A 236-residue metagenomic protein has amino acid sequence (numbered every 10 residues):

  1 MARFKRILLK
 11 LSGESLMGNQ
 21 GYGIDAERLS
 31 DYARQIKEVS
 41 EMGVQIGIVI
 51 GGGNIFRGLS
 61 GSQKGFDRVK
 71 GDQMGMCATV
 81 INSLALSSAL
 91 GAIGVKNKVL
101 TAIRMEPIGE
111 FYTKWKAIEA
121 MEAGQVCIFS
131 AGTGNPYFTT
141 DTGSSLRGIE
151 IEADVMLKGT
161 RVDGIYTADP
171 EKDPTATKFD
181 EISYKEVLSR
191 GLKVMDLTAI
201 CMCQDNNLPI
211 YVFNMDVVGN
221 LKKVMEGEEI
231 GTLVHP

Functional and structural regions predicted by a protein language model:
M1-P236: C-terminal catalytic "cap/lid" subdomain
